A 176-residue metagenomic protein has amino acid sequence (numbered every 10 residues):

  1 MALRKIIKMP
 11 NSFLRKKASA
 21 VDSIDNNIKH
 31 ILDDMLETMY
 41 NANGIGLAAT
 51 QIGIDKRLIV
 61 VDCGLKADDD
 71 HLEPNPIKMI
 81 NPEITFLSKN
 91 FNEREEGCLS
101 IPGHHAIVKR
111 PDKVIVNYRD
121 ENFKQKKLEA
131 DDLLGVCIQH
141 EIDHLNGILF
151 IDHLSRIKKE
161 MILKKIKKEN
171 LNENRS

Functional and structural regions predicted by a protein language model:
M1-S176: Positively charged
